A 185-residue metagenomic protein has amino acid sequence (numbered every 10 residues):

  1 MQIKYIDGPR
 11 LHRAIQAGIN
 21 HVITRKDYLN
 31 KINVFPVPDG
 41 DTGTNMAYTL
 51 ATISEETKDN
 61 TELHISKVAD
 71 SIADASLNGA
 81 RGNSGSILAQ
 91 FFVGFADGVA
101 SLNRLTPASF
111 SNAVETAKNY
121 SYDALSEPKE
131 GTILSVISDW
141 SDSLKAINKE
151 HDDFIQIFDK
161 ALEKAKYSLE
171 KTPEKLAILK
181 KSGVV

Functional and structural regions predicted by a protein language model:
M1-V185: N-terminal loops that bind phosphate or other acidic moieties and the adjacent beta-alpha structural core
